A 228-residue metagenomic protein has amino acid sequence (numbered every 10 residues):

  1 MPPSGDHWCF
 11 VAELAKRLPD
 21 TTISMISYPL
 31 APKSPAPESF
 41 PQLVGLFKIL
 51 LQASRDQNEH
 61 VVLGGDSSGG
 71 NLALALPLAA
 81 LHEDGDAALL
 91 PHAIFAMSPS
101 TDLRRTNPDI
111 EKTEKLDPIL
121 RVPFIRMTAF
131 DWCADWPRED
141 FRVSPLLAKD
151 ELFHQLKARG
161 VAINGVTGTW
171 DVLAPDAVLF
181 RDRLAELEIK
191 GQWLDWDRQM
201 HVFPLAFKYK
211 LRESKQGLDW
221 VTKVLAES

Functional and structural regions predicted by a protein language model:
M1-S228: Alpha/beta-hydrolase superfamily serine-hydrolase fold, recognizing
